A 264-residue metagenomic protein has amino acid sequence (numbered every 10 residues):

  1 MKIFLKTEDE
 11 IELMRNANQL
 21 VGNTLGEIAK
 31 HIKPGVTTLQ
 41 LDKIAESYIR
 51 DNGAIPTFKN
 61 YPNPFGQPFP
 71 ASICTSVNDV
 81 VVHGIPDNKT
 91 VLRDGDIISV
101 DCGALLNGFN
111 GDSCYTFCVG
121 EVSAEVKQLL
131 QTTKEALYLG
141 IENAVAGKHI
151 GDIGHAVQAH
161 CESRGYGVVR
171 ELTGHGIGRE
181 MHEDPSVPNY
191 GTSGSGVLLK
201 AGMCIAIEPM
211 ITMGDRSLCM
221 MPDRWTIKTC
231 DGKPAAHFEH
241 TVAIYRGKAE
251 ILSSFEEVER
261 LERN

Functional and structural regions predicted by a protein language model:
M1-N264: Active-site neighborhoods and metal-handling regions in enzymes and metal-associated proteins
